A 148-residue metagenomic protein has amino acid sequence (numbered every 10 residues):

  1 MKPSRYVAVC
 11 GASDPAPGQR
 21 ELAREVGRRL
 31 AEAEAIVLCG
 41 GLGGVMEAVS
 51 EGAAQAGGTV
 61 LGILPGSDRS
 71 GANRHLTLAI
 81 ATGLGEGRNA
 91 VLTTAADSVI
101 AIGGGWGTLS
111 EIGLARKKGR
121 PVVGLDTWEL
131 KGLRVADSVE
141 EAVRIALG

Functional and structural regions predicted by a protein language model:
M1-K2, R29-A31, S70-N73, V91-T94 (+1 more regions): Solvent-exposed alpha-helices and their adjacent loops that cap or buttress functional pockets in soluble metabolic
M1-L61: Glycine-rich beta-alpha loop segments
C10-D14, G85-L147: C-terminal binding/interaction regions
G18-Q19, A48-S50, A72, S110-I112 (+1 more regions): Short glycine-/acidic-enriched loop or helix-start segments at secondary-structure transitions that form or flank
E34, L76-T77, A96, G119: Short, well-ordered alpha-helix to beta-strand connector turns
L38, A81, V135: Conserved SAM-binding loop
L42-G43, P65-D68, T127-L130, E140: Short, ordered loop/turn segments at secondary-structure junctions
E51-T94: Helix-adjacent hinge/juxtasegments
